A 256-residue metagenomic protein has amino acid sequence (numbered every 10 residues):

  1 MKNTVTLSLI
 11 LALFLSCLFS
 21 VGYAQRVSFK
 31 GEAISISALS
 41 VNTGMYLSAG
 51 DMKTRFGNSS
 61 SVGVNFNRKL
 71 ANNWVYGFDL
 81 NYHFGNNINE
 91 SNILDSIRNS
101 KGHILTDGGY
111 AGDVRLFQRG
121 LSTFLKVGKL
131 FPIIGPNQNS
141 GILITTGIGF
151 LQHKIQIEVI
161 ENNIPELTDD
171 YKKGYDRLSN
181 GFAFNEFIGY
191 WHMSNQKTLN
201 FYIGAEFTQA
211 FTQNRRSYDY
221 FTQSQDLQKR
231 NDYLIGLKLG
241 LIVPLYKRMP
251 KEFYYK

Functional and structural regions predicted by a protein language model:
S8-L18: Bacterial N-terminal signal peptides
A24-A71, V75, G240, P244 (+1 more regions): Short glycine/proline- and aromatic-enriched beta-strand/turn motifs that initiate or cap beta-hairpins
Q25-I36, N72-N73, I133-G141, M193-F201 (+1 more regions): Short loop/turn motifs that connect adjacent beta-strands in outer-membrane beta-barrel proteins
S35, N58-V62, F117-T123, S140 (+3 more regions): Residues that define the transmembrane beta-barrel architecture of outer-membrane proteins
V41, V64-R68, L80-Y82, T123-K129 (+4 more regions): Residues on the lipid-exposed face of transmembrane beta-strands in outer-membrane beta-barrel proteins
G44-G50, G85-N87, L130-I134, H153 (+2 more regions): Sequence/structural signature of outer-membrane beta-barrel proteins
G50-R55, I88-G120, H153-G181, T212-G236: Extracellular/periplasm-exposed beta-strand and loop segments of Gram-negative cell-envelope proteins, dominated by
E186, H192-K256: Predominantly the C-terminal beta-signal and adjacent terminal strand-loop region of outer-membrane beta-barrel
